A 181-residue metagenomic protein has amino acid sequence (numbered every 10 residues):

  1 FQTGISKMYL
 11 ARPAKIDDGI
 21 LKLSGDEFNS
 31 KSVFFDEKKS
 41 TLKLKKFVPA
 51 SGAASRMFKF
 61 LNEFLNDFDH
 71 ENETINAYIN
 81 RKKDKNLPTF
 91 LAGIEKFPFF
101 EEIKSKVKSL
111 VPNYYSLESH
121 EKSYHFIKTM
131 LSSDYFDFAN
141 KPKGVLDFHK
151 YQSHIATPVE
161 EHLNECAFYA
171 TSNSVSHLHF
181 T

Functional and structural regions predicted by a protein language model:
F1-Y9: Polybasic, low-complexity association/targeting segments
L10-M57, N62-T181: Domain-scale recognition of functional cores that engage charged ligands
